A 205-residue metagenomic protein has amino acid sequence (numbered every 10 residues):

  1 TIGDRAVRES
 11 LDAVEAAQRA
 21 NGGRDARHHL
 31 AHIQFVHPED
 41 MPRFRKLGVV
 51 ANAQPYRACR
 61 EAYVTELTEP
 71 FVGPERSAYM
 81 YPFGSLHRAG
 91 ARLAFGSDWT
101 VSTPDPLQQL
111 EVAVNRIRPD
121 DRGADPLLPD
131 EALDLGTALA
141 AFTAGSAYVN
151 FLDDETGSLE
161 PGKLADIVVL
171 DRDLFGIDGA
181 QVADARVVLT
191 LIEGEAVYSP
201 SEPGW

Functional and structural regions predicted by a protein language model:
T1, R5-H28, H32, P38-P42 (+5 more regions): His/Asp/Glu-enriched, well-ordered alpha-helical/loop segment that forms or immediately abuts the divalent-metal
P200-W205: Extracellular/periplasmic ectodomains of large secreted or surface enzymes and adhesion receptors
